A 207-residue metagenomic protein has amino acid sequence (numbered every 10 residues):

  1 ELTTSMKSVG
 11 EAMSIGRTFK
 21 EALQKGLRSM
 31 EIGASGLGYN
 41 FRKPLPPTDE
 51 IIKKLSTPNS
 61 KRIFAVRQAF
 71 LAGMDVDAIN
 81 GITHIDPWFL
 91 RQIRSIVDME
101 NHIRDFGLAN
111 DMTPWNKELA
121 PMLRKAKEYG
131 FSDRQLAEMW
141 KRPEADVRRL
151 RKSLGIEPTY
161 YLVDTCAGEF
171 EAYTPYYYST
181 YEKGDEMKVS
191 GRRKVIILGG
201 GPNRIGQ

Functional and structural regions predicted by a protein language model:
E1-Q207: ATP-dependent carboxylate/acyl-activation modules
